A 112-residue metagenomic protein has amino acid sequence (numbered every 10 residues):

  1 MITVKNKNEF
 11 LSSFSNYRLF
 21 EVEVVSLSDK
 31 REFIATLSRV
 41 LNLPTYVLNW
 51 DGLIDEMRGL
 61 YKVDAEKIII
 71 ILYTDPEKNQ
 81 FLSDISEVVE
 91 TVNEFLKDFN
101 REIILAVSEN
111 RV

Functional and structural regions predicted by a protein language model:
M1-T45, L60-V112: N-terminal intrinsically disordered, low-complexity segments enriched in P/E/S/T
W50-G59: P-loop NTPase catalytic core of nucleic-acid-dependent motor ATPases
